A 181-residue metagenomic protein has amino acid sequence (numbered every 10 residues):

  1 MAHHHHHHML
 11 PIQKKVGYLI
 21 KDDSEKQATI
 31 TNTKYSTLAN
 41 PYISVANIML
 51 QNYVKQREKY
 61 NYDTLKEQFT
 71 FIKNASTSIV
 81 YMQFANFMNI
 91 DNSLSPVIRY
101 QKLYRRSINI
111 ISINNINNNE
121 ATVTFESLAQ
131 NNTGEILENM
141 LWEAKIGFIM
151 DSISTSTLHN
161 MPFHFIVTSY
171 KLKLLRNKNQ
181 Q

Functional and structural regions predicted by a protein language model:
M1, H6-Y18, D22-S44, E58 (+1 more regions): Structured, amphipathic secondary-structure segments that form assembly/contact surfaces in multi-subunit
M49-Y60: Solvent-exposed, amphipathic alpha-helical segments
